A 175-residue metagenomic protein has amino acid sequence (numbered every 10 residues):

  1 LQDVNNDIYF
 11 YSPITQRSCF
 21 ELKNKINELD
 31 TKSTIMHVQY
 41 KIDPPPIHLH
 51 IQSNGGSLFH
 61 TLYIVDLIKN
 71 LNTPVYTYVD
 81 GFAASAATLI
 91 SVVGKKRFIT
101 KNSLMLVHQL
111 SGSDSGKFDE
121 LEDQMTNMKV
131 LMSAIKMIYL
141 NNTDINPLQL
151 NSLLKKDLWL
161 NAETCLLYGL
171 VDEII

Functional and structural regions predicted by a protein language model:
L1-I175: Terminal-region recognition feature
